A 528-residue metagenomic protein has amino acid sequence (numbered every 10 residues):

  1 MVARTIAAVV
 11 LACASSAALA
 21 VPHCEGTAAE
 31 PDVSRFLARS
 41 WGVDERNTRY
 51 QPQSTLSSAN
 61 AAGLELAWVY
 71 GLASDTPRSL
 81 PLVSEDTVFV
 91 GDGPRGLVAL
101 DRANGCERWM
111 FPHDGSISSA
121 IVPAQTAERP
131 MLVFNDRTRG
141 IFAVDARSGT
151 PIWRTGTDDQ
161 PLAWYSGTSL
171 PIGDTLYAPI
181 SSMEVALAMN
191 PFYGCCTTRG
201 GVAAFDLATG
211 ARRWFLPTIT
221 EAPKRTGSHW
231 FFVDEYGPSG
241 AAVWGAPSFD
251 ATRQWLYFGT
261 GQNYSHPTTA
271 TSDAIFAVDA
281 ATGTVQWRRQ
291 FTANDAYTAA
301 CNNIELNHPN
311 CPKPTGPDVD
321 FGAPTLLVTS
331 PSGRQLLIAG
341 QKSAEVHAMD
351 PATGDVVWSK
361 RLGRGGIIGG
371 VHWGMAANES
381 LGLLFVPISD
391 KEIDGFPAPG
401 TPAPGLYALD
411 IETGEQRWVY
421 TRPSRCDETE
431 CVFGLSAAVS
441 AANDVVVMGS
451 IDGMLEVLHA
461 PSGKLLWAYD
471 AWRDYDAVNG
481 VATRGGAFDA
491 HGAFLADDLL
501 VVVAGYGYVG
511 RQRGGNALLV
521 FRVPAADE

Functional and structural regions predicted by a protein language model:
C13-S15: N-terminal signal peptide c-region/cleavage motif recognized by signal peptidases
P22-A67, T218, P223: Blade/loop signatures of beta-propeller domains
R35-G42, S74-G96, D114-I141, P161-V202 (+8 more regions): Repeat-blade elements of multi-bladed beta-propeller folds
P52-A73, W230, C311, T421-P423: A short helix->beta-strand "capping" segment at the edge of beta-propeller domains
A59, L100-D101, A124, V144-D145 (+8 more regions): Hydrophobic/aromatic beta-strand positions that recur at structurally equivalent sites within the blades
D145, T198-A211, T271-T284, P402-G414 (+2 more regions): Beta-propeller blade signature
G156-D159, R213-G237, Q286-G316, R361-G366 (+2 more regions): Surface-exposed loop and turn segments in beta-propeller and other repeat-based domains that flank or scaffold
